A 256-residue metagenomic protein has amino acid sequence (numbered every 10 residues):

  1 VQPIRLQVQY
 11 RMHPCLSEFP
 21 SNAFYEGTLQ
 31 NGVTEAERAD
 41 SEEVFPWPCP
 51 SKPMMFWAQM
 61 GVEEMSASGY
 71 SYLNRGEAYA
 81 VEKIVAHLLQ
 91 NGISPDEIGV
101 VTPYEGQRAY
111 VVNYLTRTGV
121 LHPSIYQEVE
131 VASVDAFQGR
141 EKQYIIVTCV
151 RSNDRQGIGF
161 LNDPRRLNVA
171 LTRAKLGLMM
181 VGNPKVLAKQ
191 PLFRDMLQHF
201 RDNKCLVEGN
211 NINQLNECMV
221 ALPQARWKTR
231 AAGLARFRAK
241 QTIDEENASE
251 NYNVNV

Functional and structural regions predicted by a protein language model:
V1, L121, Q156-V256: Helicase C-terminal subdomain and adjacent C-terminal extension
V1-D40, P103-E105, P184: Conserved coupling/interface region of RecA-like P-loop/ASCE motor cores
I4-L6, M55-W57, A132, I145-I146 (+1 more regions): Hydrophobic/aromatic beta-strand patches that form the interior of the parallel beta-sheet core in alpha/beta enzyme
M12-C15, N74-A80, Q107, D163-R166 (+1 more regions): Helical mechanochemical/support elements of P-loop NTPase systems and associated helical scaffolds
C15-A23, Y110-Y114, R173, D195 (+1 more regions): Alpha-helical scaffold elements adjacent to nucleotide-binding pockets in ATP/GTP-utilizing enzyme cores
N22, V44-C49, G119-I125: Short, conserved catalytic or adaptor-binding loops enriched in Gly and charged residues
N31-Y114: Conserved helicase/translocase motor-coupling segment
H87-V101, E105-T172, P184-A188, K204-N210: Conserved helicase C-terminal RecA-like lobe
